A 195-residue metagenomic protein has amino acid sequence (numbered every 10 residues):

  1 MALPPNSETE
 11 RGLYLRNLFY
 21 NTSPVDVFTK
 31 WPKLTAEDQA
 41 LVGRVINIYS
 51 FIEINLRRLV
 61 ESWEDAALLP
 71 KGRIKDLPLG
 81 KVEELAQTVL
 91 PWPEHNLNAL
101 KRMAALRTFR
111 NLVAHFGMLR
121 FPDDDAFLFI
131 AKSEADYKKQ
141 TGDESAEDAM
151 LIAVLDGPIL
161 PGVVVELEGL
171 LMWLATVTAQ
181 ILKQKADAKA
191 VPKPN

Functional and structural regions predicted by a protein language model:
A2-E84, H95-T108, L112-D123, I159-K189: Amphipathic alpha-helical interface elements
W92: Acidic/His metal-coordination segments adjacent to aromatic residues that form catalytic metal sites in metalloenzymes
H115-G162: A mid-sequence interfacial segment
P192-N195: Short intrinsically disordered terminal tails
